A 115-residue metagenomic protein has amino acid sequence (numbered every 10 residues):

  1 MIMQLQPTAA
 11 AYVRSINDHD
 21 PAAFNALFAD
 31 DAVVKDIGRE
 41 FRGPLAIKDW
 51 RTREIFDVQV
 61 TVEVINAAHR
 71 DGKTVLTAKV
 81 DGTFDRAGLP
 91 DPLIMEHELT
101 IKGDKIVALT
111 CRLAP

Functional and structural regions predicted by a protein language model:
M1-A22, A26: Short, low-complexity N-terminal intrinsically disordered segments enriched in polar/charged residues
D31-R42: A short gly/proline-enriched turn/hairpin at secondary-structure junctions
V33, T77-D81, E98-T100: Residue-level recognition of well-ordered beta-strand positions that form the cores of beta-sheet-rich folds across
V34, A67-H69, C111: Hydrophobic/anchoring residues in structured secondary elements
F41-D49: Short beta-edge strand/loop motif at the mouth of beta-sheet-based domains
R51-G88: Surface-exposed, charged secondary-structure patches
D91: Basic/aromatic-rich interaction segments and small domains that mediate binding to polyanionic partners
I94-P115: Short beta-strand edge/turn micro-motifs at domain boundaries
